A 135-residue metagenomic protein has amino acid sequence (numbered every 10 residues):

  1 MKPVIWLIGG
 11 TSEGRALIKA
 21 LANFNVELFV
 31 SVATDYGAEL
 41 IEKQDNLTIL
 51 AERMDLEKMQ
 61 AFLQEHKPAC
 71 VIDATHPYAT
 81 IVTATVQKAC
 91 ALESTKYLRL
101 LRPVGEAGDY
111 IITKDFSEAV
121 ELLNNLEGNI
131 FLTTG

Functional and structural regions predicted by a protein language model:
P3-S31, V104-G135: Non-catalytic interface/targeting segments
G10-E13, R53-D55, P77-T80, G135: Short beta->alpha connector loops
A16-L17, L40, V82-A84: Short glycine-/acidic-enriched loop or helix-start segments at secondary-structure transitions that form or flank
A20-N23, K43-N46, T85-K88: Short, glycine/charged-enriched secondary-structure capping and boundary segments
F24, K43-D45, E93-S94, A107: Short, structured coil segments at secondary-structure junctions
F29-R53, Y110: N-terminal beta-loop-helix "entrance" segment that forms/cooperates in small-molecule cofactor or anionic ligand
L50, L56-E57, C70: Active-site cofactor/substrate anionic-group-binding motifs, chiefly glycine- and Lys/Arg-rich phosphate-binding loops
Q60-A119: Glycine/small-residue-rich loop that forms an oxyanion/phosphate-binding "nest" at active or ligand-binding sites
